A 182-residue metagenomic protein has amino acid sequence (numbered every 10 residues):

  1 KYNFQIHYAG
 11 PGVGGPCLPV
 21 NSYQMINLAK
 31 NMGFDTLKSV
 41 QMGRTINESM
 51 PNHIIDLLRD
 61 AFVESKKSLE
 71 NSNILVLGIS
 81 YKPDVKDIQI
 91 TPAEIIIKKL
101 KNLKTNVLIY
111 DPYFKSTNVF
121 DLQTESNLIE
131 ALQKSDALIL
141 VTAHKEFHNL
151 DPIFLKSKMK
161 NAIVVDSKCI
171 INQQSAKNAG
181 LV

Functional and structural regions predicted by a protein language model:
K1-V182: Structural/interface elements that position substrates and couple domains in central-metabolism enzymes
